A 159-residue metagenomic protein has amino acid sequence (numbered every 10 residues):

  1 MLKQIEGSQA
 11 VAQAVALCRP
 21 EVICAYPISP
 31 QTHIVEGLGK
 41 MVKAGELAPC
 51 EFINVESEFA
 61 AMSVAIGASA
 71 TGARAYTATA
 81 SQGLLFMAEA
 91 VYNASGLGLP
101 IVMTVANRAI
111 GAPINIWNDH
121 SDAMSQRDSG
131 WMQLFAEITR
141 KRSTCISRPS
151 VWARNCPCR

Functional and structural regions predicted by a protein language model:
M1-G130, F135, S147: Thiamine diphosphate
F135-R159: Structural signature of the thiamine diphosphate
